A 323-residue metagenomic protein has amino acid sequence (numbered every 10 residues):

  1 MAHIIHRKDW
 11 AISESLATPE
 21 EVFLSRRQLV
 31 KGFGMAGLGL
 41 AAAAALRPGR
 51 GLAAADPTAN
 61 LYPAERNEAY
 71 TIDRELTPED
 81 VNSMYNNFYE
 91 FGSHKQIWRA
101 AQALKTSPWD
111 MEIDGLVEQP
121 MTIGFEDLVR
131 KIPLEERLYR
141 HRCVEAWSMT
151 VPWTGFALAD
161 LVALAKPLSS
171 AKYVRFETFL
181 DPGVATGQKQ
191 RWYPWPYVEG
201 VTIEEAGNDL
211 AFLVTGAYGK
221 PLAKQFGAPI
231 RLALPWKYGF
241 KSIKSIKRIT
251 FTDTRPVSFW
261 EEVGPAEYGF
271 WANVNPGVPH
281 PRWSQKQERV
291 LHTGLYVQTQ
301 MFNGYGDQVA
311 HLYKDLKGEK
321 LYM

Functional and structural regions predicted by a protein language model:
M1-Q28, A43, R50: N-terminal secretory signal peptides
D9-A11, G37, L61: Iron-sulfur (Fe-S) cluster-binding modules
Q28-G51, L232: N-terminal export signals
A55-M323: Structured, non-membrane catalytic/scaffold regions adjacent to prosthetic-group chemistry
